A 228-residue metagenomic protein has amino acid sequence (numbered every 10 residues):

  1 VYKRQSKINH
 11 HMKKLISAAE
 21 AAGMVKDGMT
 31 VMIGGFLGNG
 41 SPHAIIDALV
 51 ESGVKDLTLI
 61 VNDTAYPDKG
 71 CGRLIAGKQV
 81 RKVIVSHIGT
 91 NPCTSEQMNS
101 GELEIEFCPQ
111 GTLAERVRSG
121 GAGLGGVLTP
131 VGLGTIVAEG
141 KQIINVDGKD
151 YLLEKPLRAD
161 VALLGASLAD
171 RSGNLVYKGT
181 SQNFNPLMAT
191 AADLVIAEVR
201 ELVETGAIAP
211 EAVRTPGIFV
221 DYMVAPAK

Functional and structural regions predicted by a protein language model:
V1-Q5, A162: Conserved small/polar residues in nucleotide/adenosyl-binding loops
Q5, H10-H11: Low-complexity, intrinsically disordered or signal/transmembrane-proximal segments
M12-K228: Conserved alpha/beta enzyme-core scaffold
